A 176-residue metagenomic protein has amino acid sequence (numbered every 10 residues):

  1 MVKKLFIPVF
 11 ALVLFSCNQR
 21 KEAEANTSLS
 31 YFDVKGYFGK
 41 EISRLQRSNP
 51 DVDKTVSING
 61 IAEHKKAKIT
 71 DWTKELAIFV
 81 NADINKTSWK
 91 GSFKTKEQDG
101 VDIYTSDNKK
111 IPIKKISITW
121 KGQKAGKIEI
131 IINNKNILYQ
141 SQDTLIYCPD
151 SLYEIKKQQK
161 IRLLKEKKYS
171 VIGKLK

Functional and structural regions predicted by a protein language model:
M1-L5: Positively charged n-region of N-terminal signal peptides that target proteins for export
I7-V9: Sec-dependent N-terminal signal peptides
L14-S16: C-terminal motif of bacterial Sec signal peptides marking the signal peptidase cleavage site
N18-K21: Bacterial signal peptide processing site
N26-S48: Post-signal peptide N-terminal segment of mature Sec-exported envelope proteins
L29, K54, I58-I61, K68 (+4 more regions): Generic preference for flexible, low-structure residues
E41-G122: Surface-exposed acidic loop/strand-edge motifs in secreted or periplasmic proteins that form small linear binding
I103-K176: Extracytoplasmic electrostatic interaction patches
